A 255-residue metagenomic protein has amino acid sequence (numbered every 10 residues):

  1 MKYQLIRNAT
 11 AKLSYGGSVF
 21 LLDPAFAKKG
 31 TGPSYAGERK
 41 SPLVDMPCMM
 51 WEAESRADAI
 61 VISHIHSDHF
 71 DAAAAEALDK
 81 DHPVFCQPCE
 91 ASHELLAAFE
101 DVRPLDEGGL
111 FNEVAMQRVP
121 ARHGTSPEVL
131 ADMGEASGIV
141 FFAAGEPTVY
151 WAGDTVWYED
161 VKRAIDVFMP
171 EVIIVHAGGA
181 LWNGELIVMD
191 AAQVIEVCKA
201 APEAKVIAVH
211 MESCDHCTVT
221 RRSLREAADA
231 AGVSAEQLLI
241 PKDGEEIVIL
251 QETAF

Functional and structural regions predicted by a protein language model:
M1-V44, A115, V119, A200 (+3 more regions): Zn-dependent metallo-beta-lactamase
K2-L5, R39-C48, I65-H66, A152-T155 (+1 more regions): Short gly/ser/thr-rich secondary-structure transition/capping motifs
S18-V61, A72-A74, S126-E128, T155-V167: Pre-active-site segment of Zn-dependent metallo-hydrolases
L22-D23, R56-H66, F85-P88, V149-T155 (+3 more regions): Active-site neighborhood of phospho(di)ester-bond hydrolases with catalytic His/Asp-centered motifs
A27-K29, I65-F70, A91-E94, G109-F111 (+5 more regions): Active-site environment of divalent metal-dependent phosphoester hydrolases
G30-T31, P47-F111, P120, T125: Active-site HxH/HxHxD metal-binding segment of metal-dependent hydrolases
C86-E146, E226-T253: Metallo-beta-lactamase
V156-D243: Cap/insert and terminal regions of metallo-dependent hydrolase folds
